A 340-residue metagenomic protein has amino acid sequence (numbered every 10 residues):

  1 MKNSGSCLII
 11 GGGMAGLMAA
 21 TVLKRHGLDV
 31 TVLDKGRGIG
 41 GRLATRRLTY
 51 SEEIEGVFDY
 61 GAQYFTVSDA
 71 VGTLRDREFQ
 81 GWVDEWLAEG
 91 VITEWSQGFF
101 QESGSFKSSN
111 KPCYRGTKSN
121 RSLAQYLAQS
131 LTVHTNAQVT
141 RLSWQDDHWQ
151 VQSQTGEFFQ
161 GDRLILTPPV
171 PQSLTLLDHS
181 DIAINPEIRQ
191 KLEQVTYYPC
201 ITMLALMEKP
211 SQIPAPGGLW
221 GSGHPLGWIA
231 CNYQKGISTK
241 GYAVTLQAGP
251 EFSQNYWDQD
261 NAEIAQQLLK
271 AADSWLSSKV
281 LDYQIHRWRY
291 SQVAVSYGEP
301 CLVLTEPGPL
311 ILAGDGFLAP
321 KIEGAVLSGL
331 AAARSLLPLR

Functional and structural regions predicted by a protein language model:
N3-G5, Q154-R163: Core beta-strand elements of the Rossmann-like FAD/NAD(P) dinucleotide-binding domain in flavoenzyme oxidoreductases
L8, T21-S51: Glycine-rich FAD pyrophosphate-binding loop
V22, A44-S96: N-terminal FAD cofactor-binding segment of flavoenzymes
G40, E53-E55, D162-P216, S278: Central helical "cap/lid" subdomain
V67-S68, L74, F100-Y126, D258-I264: Short beta-strand to alpha-helix junction loop
T135-Q150: A conserved short coil-to-beta-strand element within the FAD-binding core of flavoproteins
T202-N255, Q267-W275: Active-site substrate-recognition segment that forms the wall of the catalytic cavity or substrate channel
Q266-G308: Flavin (FAD/FMN) cofactor-binding core of flavoprotein oxidoreductases
